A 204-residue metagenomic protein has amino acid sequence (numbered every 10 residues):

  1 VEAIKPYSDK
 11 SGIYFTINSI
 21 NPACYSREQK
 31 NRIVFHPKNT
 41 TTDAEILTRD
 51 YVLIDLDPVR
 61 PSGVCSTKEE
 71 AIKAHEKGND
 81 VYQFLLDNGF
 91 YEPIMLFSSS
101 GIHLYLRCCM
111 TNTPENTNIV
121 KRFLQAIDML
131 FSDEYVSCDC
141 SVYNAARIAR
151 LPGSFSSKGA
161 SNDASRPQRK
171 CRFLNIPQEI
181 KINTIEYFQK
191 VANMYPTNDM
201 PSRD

Functional and structural regions predicted by a protein language model:
V1-S100, R107-M129, T197: Signature for HUH/AEP ssDNA processing cores
L47-R49, S66-E69, D128-D204: C-terminal accessory nucleic-acid interaction domains of nucleic acid-metabolism proteins
